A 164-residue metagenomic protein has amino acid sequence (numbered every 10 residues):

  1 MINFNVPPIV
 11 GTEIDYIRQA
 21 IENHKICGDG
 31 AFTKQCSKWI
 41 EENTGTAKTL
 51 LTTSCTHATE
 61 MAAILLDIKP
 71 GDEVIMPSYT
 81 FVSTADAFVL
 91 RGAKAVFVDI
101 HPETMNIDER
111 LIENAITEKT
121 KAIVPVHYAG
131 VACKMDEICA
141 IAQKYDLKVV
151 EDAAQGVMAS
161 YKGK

Functional and structural regions predicted by a protein language model:
M1-C27: N-terminal "arm"/small-domain region of PLP-dependent enzymes with the aminotransferase-like
N3-N5, T52-T53, V124-V126: Short beta-strand segments
E22-N23, G45, T117: Residues at helix-coil transition
D29-E73, A87-R91, F97-D99, K164: Phosphate-binding glycine-rich loop
I64-A153, M158-S160: PLP-dependent aminotransferase-like
